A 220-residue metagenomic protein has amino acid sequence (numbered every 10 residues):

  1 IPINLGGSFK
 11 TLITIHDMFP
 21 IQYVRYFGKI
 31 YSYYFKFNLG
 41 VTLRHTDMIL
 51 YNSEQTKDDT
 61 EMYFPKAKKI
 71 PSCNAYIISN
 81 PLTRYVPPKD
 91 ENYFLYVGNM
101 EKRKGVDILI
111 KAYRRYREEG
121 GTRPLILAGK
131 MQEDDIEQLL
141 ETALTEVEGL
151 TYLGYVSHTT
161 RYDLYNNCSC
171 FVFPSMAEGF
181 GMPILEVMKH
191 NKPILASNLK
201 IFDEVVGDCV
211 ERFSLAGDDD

Functional and structural regions predicted by a protein language model:
I1-D220: Carbohydrate transferase catalytic cores enriched for Leloir-type hexosyltransferases
